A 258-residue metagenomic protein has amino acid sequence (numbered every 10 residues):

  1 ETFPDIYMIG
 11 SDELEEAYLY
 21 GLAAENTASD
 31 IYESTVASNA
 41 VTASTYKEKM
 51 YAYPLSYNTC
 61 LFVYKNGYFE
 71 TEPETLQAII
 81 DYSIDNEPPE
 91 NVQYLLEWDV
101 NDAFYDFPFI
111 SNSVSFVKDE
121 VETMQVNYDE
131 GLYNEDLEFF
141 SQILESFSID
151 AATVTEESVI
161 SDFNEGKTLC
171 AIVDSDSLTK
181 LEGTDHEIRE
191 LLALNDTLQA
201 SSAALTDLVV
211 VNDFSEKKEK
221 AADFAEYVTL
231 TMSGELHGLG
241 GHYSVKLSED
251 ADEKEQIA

Functional and structural regions predicted by a protein language model:
E1-F3, E15, Y20, D81-D85 (+2 more regions): Short helices/loops that flank or line small-molecule/ion binding pockets
M8-E13, T155-E156, I172-T179: Beta->alpha turn/N-cap motifs
I9-L61, T71, E187-L191: Hinge/lid segment of periplasmic solute-binding proteins
Y51-L55, C60, I79-V126, T168: Extracytoplasmic/periplasmic solute-binding protein
G67-E74, S146, F214-A221: Short helix-loop capping/hinge motifs at secondary-structure junctions, enriched in acidic/polar residues
E122-T155: Glycine-centered hinge/linker elements that transmit conformational signals in sensory and ligand-binding systems
E182-D250: Extracytoplasmic/periplasmic substrate-recognition and gating elements
E249-A258: Extracellular/periplasmic bilobal clamshell ligand-binding domains
